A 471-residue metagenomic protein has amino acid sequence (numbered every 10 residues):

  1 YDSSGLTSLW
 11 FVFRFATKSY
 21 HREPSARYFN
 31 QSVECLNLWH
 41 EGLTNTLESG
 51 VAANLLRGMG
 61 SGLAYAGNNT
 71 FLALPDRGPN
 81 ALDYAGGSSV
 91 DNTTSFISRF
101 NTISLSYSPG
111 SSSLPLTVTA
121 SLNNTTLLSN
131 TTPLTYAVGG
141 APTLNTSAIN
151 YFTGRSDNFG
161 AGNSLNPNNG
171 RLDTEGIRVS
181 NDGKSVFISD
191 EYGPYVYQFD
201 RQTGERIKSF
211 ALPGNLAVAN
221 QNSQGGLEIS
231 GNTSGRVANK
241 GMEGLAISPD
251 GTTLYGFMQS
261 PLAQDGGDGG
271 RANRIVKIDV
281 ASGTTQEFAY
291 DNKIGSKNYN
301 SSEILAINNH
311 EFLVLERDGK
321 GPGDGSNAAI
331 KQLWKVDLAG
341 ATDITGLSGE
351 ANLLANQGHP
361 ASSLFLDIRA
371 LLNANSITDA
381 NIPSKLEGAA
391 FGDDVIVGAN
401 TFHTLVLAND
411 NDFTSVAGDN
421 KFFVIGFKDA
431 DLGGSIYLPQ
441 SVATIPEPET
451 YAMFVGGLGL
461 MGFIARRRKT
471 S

Functional and structural regions predicted by a protein language model:
F13, Q440-V442, G462-I464: Generic low-complexity, intrinsically disordered sequence content enriched in small uncharged/hydrophobic residues
R14-K18: C-terminal segment of classical bacterial N-terminal signal peptides
S19-A443: Sequence/structural signature of beta-propeller domains
P446-A465: A short, hydrophobic C-terminal helix/tail in secreted or cell-surface proteins
R468-S471: Short, charged juxtamembrane terminal tails flanking transmembrane helices
